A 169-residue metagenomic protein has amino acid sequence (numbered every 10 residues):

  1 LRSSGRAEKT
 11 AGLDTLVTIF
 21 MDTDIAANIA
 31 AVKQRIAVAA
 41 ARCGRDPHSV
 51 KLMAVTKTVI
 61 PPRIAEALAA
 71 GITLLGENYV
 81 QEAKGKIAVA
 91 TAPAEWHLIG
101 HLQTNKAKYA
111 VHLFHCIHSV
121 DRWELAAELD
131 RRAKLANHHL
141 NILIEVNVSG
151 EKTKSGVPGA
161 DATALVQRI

Functional and structural regions predicted by a protein language model:
L1-F20: N-terminal amphipathic/basic-hydrophobic helices that include classical n-h-c signal peptides and signal-anchor
F20-I169: Conserved alpha/beta-domain cores
